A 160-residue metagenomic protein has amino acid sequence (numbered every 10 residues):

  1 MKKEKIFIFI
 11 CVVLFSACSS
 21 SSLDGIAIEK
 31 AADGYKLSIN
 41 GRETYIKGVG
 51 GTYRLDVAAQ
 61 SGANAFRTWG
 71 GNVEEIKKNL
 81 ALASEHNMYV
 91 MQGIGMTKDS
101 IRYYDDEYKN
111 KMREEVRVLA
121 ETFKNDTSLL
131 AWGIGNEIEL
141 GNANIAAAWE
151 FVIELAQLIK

Functional and structural regions predicted by a protein language model:
M1-K2: N-terminal secretory signal peptides that target proteins for export/translocation
K5-F15: Sec-dependent N-terminal signal peptides
I8-F9, S22, F123: Low-complexity, intrinsically disordered regions enriched in charged/polar residues
F9-C11, A27, T52: Amphipathic, positively biased hydrophobic alpha-helical segments used for protein targeting and membrane insertion
S22-G34: Short acidic, Pro/Gly- and aromatic-enriched capping/linker segments at domain boundaries
A31-A32, S38-K160: Active-site mouth of glycoside hydrolases
